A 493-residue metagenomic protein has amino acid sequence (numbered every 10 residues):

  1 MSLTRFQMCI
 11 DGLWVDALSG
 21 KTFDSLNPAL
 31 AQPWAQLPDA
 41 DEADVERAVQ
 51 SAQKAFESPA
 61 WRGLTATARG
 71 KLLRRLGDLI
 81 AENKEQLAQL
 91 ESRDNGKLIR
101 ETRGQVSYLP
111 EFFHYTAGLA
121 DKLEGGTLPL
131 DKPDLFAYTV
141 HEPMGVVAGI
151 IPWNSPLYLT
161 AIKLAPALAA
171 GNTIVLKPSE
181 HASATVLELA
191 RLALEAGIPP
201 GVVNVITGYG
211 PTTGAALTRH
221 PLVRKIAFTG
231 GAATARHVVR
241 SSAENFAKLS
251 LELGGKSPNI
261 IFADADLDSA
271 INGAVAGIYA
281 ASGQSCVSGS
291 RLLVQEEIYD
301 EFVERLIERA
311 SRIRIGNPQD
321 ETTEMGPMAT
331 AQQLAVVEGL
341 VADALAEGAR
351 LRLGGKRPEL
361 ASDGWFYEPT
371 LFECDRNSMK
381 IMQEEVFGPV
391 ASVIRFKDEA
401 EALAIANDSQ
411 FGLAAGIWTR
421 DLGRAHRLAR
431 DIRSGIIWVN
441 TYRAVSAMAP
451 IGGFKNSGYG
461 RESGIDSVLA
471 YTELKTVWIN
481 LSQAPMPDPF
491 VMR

Functional and structural regions predicted by a protein language model:
M1-L30, A55, K356: Hydrophobic face of amphipathic alpha-helices that form TPR/SEL1-like repeat modules and related alpha-solenoid
L30-Q36, V223, I260, R314 (+3 more regions): Conserved C-terminal structural/oligomerization subdomain of aldehyde/semialdehyde dehydrogenase
A31, R69, E91, F113 (+9 more regions): Residue-level signal for inorganic ion chemistry
P33-A40, E57-W61, A148-G149, N259-F262 (+5 more regions): Short, well-ordered beta-strand elements within core beta-sheets of diverse protein domains
W34-L123: Glycine-rich loop-to-alpha-helix module at the N-terminal edge of alpha/beta enzyme cores
H114-P129, S311-I315, A346-L353, E359 (+1 more regions): Proline-centered turn/helix-capping motifs that create local helix->coil transitions or kinks
G125-S269, F396: Rossmann-like NAD(P) dinucleotide-binding subdomain of oxidoreductase/dehydrogenase enzymes
K225, A233-R376, V439, M486-R493: ALDH superfamily catalytic-core signature
